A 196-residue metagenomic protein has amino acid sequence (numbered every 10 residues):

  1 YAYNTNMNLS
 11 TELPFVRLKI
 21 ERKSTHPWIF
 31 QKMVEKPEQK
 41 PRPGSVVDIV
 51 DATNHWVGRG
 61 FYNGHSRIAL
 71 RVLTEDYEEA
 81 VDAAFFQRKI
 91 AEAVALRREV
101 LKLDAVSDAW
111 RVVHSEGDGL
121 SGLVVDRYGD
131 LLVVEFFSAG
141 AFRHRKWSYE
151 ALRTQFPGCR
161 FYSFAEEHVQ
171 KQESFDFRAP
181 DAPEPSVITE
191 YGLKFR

Functional and structural regions predicted by a protein language model:
Y3-L123, R127-Y128, D181-P185: Non-catalytic accessory regions of SAM-dependent methyltransferases
V47, L131-L132, C159-Y162: Structural motif
F61, F137, E166: Surface loops and adjacent helix of pleckstrin homology
D82-K89, G140, H144-S148: Short amphipathic alpha-helical segments
V113-L120, V124-D126, F142-R196: Non-catalytic substrate-recognition/targeting regions of SAM-dependent transferases
G129-F142: A short interface-forming secondary-structure element
